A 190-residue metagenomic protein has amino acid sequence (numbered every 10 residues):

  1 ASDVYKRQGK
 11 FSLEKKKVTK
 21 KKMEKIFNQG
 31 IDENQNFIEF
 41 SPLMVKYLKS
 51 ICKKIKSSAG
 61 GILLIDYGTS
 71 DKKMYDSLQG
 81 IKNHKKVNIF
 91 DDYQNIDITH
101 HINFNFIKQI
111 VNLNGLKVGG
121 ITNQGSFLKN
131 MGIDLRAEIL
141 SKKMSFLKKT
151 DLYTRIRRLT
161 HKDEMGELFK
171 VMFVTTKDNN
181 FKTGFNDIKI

Functional and structural regions predicted by a protein language model:
A1-Y5: Short, small-residue-biased leader/transition segments that mark boundaries at the very start of proteins
K6-G9, L113: Short acidic-glycine loop/turn motifs at beta-strand connectors
G9-K20: Catalytic subdomain that performs nucleotidyl-dependent activation
K22-I190: Long, Lys/Arg- and hydrophobic-enriched amphipathic alpha-helices
